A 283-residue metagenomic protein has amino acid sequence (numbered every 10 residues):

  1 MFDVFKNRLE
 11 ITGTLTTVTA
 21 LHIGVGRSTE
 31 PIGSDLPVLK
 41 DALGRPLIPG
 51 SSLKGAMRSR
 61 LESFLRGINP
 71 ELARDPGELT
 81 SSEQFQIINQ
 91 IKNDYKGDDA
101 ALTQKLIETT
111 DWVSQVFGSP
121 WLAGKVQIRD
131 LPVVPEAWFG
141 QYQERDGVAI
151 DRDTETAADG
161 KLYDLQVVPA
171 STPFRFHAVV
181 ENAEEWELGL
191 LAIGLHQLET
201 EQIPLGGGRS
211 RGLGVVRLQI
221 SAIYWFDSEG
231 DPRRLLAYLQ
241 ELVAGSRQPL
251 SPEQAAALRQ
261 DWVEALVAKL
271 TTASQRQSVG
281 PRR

Functional and structural regions predicted by a protein language model:
M1-R283: RNA-binding basic/glycine-rich loop and surface signature characteristic of RAMP-family CRISPR effectors
